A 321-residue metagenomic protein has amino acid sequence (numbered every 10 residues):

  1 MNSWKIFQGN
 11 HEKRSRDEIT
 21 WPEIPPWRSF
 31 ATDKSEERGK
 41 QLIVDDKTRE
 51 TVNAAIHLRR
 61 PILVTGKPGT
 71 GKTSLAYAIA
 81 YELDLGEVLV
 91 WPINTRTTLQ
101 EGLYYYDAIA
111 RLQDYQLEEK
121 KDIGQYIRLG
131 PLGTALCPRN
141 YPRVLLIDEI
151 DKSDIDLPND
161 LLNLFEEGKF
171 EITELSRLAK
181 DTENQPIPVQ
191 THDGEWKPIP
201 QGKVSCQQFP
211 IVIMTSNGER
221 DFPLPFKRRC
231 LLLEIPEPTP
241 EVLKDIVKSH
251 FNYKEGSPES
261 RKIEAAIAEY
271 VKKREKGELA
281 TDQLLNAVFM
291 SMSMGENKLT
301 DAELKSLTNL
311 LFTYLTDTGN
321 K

Functional and structural regions predicted by a protein language model:
M1-K321: C-terminal regulatory/interaction module of P-loop NTP-utilizing enzymes
